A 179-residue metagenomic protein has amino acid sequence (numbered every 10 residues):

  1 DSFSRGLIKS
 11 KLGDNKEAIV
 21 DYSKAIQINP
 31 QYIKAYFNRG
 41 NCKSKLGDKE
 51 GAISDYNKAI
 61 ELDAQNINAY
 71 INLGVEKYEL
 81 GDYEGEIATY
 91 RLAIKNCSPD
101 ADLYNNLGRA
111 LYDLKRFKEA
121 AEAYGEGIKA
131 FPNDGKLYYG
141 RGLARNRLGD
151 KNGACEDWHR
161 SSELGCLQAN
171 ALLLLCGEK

Functional and structural regions predicted by a protein language model:
F3-K11, I33-K45, Y56, N68-E79 (+2 more regions): Conserved alpha-helical positions within TPR/SEL1-like repeat arrays
I28, L62, N96-C97, A130 (+1 more regions): Structural marker of alpha-solenoid helical repeat scaffolds
Y32, N66, D100, D134 (+1 more regions): Residue-level recognition of tetratricopeptide repeat
R147, K151-K179: Terminal, low-structured helical/coil segments at or just beyond the last alpha-helical repeat
